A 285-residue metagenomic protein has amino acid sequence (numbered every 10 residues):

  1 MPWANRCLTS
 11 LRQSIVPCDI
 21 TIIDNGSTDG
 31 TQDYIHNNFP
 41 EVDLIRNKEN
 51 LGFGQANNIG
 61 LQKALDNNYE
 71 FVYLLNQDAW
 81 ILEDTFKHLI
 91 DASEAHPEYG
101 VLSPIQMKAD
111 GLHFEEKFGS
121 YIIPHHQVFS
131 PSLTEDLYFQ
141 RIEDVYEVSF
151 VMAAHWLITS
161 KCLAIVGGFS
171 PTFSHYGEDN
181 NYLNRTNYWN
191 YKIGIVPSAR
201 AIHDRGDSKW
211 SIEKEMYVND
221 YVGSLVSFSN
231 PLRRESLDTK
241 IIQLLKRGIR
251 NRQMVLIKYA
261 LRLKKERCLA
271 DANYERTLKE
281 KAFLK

Functional and structural regions predicted by a protein language model:
T9-C18: Short, acidic, metal-binding catalytic loop of nucleotide-sugar glycosyltransferases
D24-D33, E49, A79: A conserved acidic beta->alpha catalytic loop
N47-N67: Glycine-rich, basic loop-to-helix element that forms the pyrophosphate-binding segment of sugar-nucleotide handling
Y69-W80: Short beta-strand-to-loop acidic/aromatic patch adjacent to the donor-nucleotide binding site
D84-K117: Conserved donor NDP-sugar-binding/catalytic core segment of glycosyltransferases
I122-V148: Short, flexible, basic/aromatic active-site loop/helix in glycosyltransferases
S149-I158, C162-G167, T172-R200: A short, conserved alpha-helix in the catalytic core of glycosyltransferases
K214-K285: Non-catalytic, C-terminal membrane-associated alpha-helical segments of glycosyltransferases
